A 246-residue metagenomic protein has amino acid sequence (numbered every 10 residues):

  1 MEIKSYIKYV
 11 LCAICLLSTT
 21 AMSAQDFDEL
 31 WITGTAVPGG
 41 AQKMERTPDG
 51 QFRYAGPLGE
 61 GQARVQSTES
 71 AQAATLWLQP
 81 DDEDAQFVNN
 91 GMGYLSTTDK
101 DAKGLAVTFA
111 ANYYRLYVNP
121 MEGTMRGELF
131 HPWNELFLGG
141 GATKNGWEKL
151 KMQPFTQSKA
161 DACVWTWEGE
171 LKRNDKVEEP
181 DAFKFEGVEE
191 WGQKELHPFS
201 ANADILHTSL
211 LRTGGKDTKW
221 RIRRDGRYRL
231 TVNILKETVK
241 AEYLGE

Functional and structural regions predicted by a protein language model:
M1-D26: Bacterial Sec-dependent N-terminal signal peptides
D26-Q62, T68-M92, F130-V177, V188-L211: Aromatic-rich carbohydrate-binding modules that target alpha-glucans
G50-F52, K103, K216-D217: Short, recurring structural edge motifs at helix starts
E60-Q62, A111-Y113, E178-P180, D225-R227: Extracellular Ig-like/FN3 beta-sandwich strand-entry sites
S67-E69, P120-E122, G187-E189, I234-K236: Surface-exposed loop/turn motifs at beta-strand-loop junctions within extracellular Ig-like and Fibronectin type III
D82-D84, D204, G214-K219, N233-G245: Extracellular jelly-roll beta-sandwich "head" domains, especially the C-terminal globular C1q domain
A111-H131: Short, structured interface segments
R115-P120, R221-K240: Short, exposed beta-strand-loop hairpins at the edges of beta-sheets in extracellular/periplasmic proteins
